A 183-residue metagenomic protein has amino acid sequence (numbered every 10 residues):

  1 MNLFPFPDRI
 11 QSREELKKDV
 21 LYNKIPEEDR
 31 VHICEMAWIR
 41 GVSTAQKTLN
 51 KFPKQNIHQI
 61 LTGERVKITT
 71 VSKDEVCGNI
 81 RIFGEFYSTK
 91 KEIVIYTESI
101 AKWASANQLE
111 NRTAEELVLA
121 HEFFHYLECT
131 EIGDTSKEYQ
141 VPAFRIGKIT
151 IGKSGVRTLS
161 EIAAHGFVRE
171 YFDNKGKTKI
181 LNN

Functional and structural regions predicted by a protein language model:
M1-R65, S88: N-terminal leader/presequence regions that precede the main folded/catalytic core
P5, A45, K54, H58 (+1 more regions): Metalloprotease/metallohydrolase-associated module, dominated by Zn2+-dependent proteases
I25-I33, Y96, A106-Q108, A114 (+1 more regions): General structural signal for secondary-structure boundaries
V66, D134-T135: Polar low-complexity intrinsically disordered regions
T69-E116: Active-site scaffold of zinc-dependent metalloenzymes
L109-A120, K153, R157, E161: Short capping loops/turns at secondary-structure boundaries
L117-D134: Active-site recognition of the HExxH zinc-binding catalytic motif
